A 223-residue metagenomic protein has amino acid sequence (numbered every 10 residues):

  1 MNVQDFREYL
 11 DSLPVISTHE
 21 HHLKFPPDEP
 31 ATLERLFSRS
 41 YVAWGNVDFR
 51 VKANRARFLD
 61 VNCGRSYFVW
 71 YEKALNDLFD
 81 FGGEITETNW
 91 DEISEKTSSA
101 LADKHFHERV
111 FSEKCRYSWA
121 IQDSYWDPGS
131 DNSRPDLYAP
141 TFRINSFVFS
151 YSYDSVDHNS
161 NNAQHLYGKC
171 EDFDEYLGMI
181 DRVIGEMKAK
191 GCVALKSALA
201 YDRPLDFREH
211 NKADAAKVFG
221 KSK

Functional and structural regions predicted by a protein language model:
N2-K223: Metal-cofactor-binding active-site regions of metalloenzymes
